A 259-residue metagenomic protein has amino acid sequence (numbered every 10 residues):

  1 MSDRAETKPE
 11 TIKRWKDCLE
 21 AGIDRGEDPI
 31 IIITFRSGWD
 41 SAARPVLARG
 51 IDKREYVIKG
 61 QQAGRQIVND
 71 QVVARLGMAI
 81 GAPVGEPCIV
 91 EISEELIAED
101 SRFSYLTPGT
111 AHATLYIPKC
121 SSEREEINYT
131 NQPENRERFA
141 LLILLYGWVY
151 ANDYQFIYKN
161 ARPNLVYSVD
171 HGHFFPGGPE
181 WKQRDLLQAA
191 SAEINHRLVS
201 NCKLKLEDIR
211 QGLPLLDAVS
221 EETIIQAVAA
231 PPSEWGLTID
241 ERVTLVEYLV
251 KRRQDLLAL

Functional and structural regions predicted by a protein language model:
M1-R36, I51-K53, N69, V166 (+1 more regions): Regulatory N- and C-terminal appendages and interdomain linkers associated with kinase/kinase-like NTP transferase
S2, E6-K8, P108-T110, Y129-L141 (+1 more regions): Short secondary-structure transition/capping segments
R4-G22, A79-C88, D153, Y167-H173 (+1 more regions): Charged, low-complexity, helix/coiled-coil-prone segments
K16-E125, W148-N152: Conserved ATP-binding subdomain of kinase catalytic cores across diverse folds
Q62-A63, N135, W235: A generic secondary-structure micro-motif detector that highlights 1-2 residue hydrophobic/ambivalent hotspots embedded
E94, F156-P163, G212-V219: A general structural signal for short secondary-structure boundary/capping elements
E125-E180: Conserved kinase catalytic-core segment
V166-L259: C-terminal catalytic region of ATP-dependent kinase domains
